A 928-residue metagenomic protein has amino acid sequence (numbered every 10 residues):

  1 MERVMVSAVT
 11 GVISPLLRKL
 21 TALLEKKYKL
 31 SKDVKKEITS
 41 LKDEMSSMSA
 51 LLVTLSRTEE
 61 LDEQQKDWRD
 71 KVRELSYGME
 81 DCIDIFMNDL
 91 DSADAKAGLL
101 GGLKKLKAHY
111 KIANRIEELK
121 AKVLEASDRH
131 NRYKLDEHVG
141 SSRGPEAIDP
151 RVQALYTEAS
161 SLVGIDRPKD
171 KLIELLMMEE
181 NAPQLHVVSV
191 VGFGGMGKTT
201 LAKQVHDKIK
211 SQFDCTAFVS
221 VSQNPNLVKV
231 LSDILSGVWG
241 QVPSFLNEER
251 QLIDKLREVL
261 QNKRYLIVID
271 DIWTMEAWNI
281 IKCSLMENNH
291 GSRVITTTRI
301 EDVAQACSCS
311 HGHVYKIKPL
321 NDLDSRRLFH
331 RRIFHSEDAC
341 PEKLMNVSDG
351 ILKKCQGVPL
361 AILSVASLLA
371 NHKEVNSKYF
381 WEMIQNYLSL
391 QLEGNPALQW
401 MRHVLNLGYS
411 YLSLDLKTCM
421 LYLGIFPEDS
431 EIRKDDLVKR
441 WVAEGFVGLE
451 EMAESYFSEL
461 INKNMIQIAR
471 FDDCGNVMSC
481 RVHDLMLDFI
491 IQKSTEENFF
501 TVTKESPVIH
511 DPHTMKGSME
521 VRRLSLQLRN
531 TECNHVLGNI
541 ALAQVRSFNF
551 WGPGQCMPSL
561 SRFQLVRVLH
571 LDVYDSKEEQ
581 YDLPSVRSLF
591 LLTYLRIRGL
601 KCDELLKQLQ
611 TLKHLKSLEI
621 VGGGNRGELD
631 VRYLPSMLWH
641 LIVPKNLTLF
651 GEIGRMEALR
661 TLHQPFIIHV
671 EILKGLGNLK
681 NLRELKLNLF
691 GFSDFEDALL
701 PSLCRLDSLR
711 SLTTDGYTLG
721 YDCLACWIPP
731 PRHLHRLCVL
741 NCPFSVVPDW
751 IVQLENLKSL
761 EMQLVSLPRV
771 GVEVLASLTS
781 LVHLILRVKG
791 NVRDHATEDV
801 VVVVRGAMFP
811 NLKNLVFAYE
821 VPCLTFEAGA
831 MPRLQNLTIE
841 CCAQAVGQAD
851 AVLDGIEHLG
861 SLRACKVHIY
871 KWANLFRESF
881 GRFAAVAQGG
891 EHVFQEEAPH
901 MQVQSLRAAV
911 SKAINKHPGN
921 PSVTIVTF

Functional and structural regions predicted by a protein language model:
M1-K29, L100-G101: Membrane-inserting effector segments that mediate pore formation, membrane fusion, or transient membrane insertion
L20-L23, Y28, M45-D62, I234-L246 (+7 more regions): Non-catalytic, charged helical/coil tracts that couple and regulate nucleotide-powered enzyme cores
L24-A93, C355, E827-L834, V846-A849 (+1 more regions): Extended, amphipathic alpha-helical segments that serve as helical scaffolds
M45, A97-G194, T200-Q204, I295 (+14 more regions): Regulatory and partner-binding modules of innate immune sensors/adaptors
L75, C82, N88-A97, K104 (+15 more regions): Surface-exposed helical/coil interface segments that assemble multiprotein signaling complexes
K122-M196, T200-D214, S220-Q223, D233 (+7 more regions): N-terminal flanking helix/linker immediately upstream of nucleotide/cofactor-binding cores
R257-V259, Y265, N288-N289, T503-R522 (+5 more regions): Cross-kingdom leucine-rich repeat
